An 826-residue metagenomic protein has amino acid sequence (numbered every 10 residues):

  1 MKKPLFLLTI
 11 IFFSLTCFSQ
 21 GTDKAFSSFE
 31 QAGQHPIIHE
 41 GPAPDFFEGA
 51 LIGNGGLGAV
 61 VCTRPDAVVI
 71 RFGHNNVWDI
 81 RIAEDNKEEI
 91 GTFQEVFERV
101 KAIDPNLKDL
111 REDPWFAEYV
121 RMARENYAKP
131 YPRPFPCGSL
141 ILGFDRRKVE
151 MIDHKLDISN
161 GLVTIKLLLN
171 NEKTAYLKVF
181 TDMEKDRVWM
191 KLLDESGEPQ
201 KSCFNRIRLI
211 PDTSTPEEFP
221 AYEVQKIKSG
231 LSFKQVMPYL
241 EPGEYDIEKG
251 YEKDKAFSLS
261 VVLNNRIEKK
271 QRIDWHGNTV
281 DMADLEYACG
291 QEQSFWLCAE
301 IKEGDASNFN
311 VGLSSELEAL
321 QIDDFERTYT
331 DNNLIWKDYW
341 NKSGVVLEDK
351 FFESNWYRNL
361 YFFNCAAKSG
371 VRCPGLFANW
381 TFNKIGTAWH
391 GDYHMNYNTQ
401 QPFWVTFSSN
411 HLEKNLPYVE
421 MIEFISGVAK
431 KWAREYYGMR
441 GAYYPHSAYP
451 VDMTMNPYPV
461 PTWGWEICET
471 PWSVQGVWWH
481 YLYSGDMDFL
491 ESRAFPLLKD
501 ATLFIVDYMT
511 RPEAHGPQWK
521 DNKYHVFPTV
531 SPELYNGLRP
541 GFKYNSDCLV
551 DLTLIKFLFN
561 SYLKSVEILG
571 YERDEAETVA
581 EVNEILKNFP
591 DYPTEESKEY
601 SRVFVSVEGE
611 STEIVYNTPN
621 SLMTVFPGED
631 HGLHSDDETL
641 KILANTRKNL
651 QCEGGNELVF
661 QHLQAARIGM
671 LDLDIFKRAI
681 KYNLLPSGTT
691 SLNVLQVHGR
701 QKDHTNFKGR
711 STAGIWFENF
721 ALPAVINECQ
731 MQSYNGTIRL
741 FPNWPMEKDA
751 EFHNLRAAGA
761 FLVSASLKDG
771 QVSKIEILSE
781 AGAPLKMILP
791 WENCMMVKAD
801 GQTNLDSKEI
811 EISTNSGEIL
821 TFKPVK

Functional and structural regions predicted by a protein language model:
M1-T22: Bacterial Sec-dependent N-terminal signal peptides
G21-F47, I52-D392, L412-N415, E423-W432 (+2 more regions): Acidic/polar, glycine-enriched structural segments that form the non-catalytic walls/loops of the carbohydrate-binding
E88, M395-K431, D452, E466-S484 (+3 more regions): Active-site core of glycosidic bond-cleaving carbohydrate-active enzymes
N126-D145, A713-V763, K768: Catalytic cores of secreted or luminal carbohydrate-active enzymes
F180-M190, G759-L785: Carbohydrate-binding surface patches
K201-D212, I777-E792: Surface-exposed beta-strand/loop patches in extracellular or lumenal glycoproteins
F219, M787-G801: Solvent-exposed beta-hairpin/edge-strand motifs
G375-Y393, R440-S492, V506-E581: The feature captures the catalytic groove of carbohydrate-active enzymes
